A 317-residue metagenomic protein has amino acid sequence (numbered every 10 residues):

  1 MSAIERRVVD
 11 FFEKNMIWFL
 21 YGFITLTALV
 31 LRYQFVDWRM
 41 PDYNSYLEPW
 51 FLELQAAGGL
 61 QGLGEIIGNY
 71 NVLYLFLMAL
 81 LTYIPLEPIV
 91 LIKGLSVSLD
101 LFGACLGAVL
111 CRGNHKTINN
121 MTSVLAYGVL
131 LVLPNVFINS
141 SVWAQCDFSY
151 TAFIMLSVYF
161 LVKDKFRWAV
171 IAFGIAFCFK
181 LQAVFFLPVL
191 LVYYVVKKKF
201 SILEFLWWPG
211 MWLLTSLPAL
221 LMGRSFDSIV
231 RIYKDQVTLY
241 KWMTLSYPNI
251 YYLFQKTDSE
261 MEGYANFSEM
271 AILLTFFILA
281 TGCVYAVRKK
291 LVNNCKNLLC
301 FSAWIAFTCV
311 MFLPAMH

Functional and structural regions predicted by a protein language model:
M1-R7, F186-G210, L220-R224: Perimembrane helix-loop-helix junctions
M1-Y33, S98, V109-A126, K296-C300: Start-transfer (signal-anchor) and selected internal transmembrane alpha helices of multi-pass inner/ER membrane
F12, I17, A28, Y33 (+3 more regions): Aromatic/glycine/proline-enriched transmembrane-helix motif characteristic of membrane-embedded glycan-assembly enzymes
F12-S45, G94-D100, G128, V132-P134 (+2 more regions): Transmembrane signal-anchor helices characteristic of membrane glycosylation enzymes that use polyprenol
A28, T122-Y159, F173-F177, Q182 (+1 more regions): Membrane-embedded helix bundles of polyisoprenyl
V36-L52, E65-L77, K241-I250: Extracytoplasmic catalytic/substrate-binding loops of multi-pass membrane glycan-assembly enzymes
G68, V72, F76, L86-C105 (+2 more regions): Loop-to-helix entry region of an early transmembrane alpha helix in multi-pass inner-membrane enzymes
C105-V109, S149-W168: Specific aromatic-rich, kink-prone transmembrane helix
